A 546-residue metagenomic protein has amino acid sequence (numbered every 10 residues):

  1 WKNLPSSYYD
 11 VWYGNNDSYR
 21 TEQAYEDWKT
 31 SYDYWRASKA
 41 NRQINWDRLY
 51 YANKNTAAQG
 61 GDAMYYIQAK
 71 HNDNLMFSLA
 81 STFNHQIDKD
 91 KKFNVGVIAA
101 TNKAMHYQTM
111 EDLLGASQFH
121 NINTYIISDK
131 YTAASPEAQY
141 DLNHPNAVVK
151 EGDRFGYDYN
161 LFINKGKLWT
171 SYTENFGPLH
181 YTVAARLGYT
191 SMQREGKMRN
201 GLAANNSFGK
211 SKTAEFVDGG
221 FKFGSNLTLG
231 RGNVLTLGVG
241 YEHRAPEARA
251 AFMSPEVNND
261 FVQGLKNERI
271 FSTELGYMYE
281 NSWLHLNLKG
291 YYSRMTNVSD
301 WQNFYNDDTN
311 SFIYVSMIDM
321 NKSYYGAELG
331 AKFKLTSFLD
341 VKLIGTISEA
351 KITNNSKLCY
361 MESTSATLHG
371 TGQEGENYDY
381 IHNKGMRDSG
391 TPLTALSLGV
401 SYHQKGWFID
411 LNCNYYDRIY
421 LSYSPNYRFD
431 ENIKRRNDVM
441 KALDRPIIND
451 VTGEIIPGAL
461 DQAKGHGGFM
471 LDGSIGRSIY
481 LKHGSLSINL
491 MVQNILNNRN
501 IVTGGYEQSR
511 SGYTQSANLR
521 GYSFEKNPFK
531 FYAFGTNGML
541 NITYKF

Functional and structural regions predicted by a protein language model:
W1-G14, S31-Y32, A37-T82, Q86 (+6 more regions): Surface-exposed extracellular loop regions of Gram-negative outer-membrane beta-barrel proteins
W1-K2, A63-H106, E151-H180, A214-D218 (+11 more regions): Outer-membrane beta-barrel transmembrane strands
Y66, K92-G230, A250, K357: Signature of Gram-negative outer-membrane beta-barrel scaffolds
F93-V97, Y181-A185, F221, L235-L237 (+9 more regions): Transmembrane beta-strands of outer-membrane beta-barrel proteins
A99-M105, F176-P178, L187-Q193, V239-A245 (+8 more regions): Transmembrane beta-strands of outer-membrane beta-barrel pores
Q139, H144, S191-L202, T213 (+9 more regions): Surface-exposed extracellular loop regions of Gram-negative outer-membrane beta-barrel proteins, predominantly
P178, Y292-R294, I313-Y427, T543-K545: Gram-negative outer-membrane beta-barrel transporters
V341, N414-M440, I447-V451, H466 (+1 more regions): C-terminal beta-signal and adjacent terminal beta-strands/loops of Gram-negative outer-membrane beta-barrel proteins
